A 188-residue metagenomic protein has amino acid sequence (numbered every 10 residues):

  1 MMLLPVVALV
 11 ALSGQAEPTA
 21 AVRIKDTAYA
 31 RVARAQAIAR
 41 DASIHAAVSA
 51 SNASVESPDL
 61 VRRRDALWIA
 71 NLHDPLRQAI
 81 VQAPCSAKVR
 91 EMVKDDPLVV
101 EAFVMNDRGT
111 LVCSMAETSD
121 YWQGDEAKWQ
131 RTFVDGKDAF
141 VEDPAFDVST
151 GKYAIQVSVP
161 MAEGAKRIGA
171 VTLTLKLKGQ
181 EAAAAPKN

Functional and structural regions predicted by a protein language model:
M2-L12: Sec-dependent N-terminal signal peptides
G14-D74, L98: Juxtamembrane extracytoplasmic/periplasmic/luminal helical "stalk" adjacent to the first N-terminal
V22-D26, S43, L76-V100, L175-N188: Solvent-exposed, extracytoplasmic
I69, L111-M115: Amphipathic coiled-coil signal-relay and dimerization helices
D74-V89, E117-A145: Extracytoplasmic/periplasmic sensor domains and loops in membrane signaling proteins
V99-E101, Q156-V157: Short loop/turn microsegments at loop-to-beta-strand junctions
E101-D107: Short hydrophobic alpha-helical segments used for membrane anchoring or interfacial signaling
S114, K152-K187: Conserved beta-strands of PAS-like sensory domains
